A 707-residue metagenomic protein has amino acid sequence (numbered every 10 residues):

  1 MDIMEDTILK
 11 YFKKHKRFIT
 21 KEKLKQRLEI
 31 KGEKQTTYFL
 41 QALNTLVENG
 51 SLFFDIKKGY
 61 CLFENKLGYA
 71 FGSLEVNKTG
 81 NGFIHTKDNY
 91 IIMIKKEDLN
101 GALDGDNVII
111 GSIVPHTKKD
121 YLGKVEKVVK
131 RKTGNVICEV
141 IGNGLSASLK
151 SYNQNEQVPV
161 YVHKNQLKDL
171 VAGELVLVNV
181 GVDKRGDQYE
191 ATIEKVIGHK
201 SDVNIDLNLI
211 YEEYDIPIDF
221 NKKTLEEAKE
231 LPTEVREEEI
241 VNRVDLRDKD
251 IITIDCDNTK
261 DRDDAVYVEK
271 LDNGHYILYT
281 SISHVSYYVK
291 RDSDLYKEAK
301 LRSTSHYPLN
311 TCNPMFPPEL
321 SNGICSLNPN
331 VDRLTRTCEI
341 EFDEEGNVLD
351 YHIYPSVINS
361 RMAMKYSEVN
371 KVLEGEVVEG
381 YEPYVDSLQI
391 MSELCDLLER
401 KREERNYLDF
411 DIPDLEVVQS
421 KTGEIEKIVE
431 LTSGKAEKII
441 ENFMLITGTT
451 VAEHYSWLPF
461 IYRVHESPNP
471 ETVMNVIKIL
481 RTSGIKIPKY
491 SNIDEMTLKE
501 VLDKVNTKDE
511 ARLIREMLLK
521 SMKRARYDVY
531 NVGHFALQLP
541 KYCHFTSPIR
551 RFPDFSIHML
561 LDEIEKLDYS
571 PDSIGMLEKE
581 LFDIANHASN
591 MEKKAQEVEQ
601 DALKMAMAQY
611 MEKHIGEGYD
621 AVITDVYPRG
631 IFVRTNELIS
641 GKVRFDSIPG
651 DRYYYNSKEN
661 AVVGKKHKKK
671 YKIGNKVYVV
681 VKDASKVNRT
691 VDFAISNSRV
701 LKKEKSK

Functional and structural regions predicted by a protein language model:
M1-I282, S286-D332, A363, N370-K371 (+2 more regions): Charge-lined substrate channels and their catalytic hotspots, especially those that engage the 3′ end of RNA
Q26, R185, L209, I216 (+4 more regions): Electropositive polyanion-binding surfaces
